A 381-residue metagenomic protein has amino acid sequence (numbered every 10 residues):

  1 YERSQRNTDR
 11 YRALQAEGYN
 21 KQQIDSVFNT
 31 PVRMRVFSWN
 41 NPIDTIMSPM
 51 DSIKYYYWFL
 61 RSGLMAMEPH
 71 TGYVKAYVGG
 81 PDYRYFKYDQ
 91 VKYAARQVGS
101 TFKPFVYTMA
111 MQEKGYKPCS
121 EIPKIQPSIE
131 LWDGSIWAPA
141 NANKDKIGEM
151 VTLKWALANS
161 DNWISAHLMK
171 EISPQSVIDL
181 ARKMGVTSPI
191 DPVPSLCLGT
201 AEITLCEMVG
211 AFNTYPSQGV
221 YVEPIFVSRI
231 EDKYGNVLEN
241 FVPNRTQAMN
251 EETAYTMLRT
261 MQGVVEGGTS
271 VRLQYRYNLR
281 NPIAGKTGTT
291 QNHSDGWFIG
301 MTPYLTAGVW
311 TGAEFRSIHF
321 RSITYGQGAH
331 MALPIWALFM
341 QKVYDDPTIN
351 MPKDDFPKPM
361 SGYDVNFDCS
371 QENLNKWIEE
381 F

Functional and structural regions predicted by a protein language model:
Y1-E68, Y77, Y83-V91, F102 (+3 more regions): A penicillin-recognizing enzyme superfamily signal
F59-R61, V151, V193: Short coil/loop residues immediately preceding or within conserved phosphate-binding loops of NTP-utilizing enzyme
D89, Y93-D133, G267, Q341: Active-site rim segments in enzyme catalytic domains, especially the processed small/beta chain of N-terminal
Y93, W163-S165, V193-S195: Short, solvent-exposed beta-strand edge segments and adjacent coil->beta transition regions
Y116-V177, Y221, K233-L258, Q262: Conserved catalytic neighborhood of penicillin-recognizing serine enzymes
I136-N141, I172-G210, G219, E223-F226: Mid-domain, small-residue-enriched loop/turn segments at the edges of structured enzyme/sensor domains
